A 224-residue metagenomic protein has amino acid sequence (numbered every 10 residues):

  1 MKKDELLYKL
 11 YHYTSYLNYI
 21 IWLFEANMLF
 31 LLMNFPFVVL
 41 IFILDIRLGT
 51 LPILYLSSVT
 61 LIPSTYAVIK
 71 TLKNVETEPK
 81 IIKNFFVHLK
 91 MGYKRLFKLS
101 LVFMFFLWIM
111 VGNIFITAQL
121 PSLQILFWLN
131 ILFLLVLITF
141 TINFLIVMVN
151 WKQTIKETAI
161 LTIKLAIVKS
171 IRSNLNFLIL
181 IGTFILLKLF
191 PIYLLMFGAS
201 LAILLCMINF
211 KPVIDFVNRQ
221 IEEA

Functional and structural regions predicted by a protein language model:
M1-G112, S122-W128, T139-I142, V147-A224: Helix-coil boundary and N-terminal low-complexity module in membrane systems
N130-L135: Small-residue-enriched core segments of transmembrane alpha-helices in multipass membrane transport and channel
